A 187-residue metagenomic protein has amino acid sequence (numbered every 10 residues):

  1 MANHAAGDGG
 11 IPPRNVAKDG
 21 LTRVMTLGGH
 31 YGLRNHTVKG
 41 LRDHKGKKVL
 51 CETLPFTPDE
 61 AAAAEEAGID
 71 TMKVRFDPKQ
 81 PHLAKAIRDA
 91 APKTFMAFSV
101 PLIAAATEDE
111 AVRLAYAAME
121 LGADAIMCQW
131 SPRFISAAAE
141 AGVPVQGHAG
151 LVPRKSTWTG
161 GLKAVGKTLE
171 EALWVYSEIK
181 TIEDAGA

Functional and structural regions predicted by a protein language model:
A2-A187: Alpha/beta enzyme core
